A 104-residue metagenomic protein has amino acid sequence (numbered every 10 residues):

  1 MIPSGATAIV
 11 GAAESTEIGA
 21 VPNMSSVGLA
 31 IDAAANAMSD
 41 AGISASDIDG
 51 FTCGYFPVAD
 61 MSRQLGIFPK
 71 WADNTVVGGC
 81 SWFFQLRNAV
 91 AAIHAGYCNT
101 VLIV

Functional and structural regions predicted by a protein language model:
M1-V77, V90-A95, L102-I103: Conserved "HGTGT" condensation-loop signature of ketosynthase/thiolase-family condensing enzymes that catalyze
G78-N88: Short phosphate-binding loop-to-helix
